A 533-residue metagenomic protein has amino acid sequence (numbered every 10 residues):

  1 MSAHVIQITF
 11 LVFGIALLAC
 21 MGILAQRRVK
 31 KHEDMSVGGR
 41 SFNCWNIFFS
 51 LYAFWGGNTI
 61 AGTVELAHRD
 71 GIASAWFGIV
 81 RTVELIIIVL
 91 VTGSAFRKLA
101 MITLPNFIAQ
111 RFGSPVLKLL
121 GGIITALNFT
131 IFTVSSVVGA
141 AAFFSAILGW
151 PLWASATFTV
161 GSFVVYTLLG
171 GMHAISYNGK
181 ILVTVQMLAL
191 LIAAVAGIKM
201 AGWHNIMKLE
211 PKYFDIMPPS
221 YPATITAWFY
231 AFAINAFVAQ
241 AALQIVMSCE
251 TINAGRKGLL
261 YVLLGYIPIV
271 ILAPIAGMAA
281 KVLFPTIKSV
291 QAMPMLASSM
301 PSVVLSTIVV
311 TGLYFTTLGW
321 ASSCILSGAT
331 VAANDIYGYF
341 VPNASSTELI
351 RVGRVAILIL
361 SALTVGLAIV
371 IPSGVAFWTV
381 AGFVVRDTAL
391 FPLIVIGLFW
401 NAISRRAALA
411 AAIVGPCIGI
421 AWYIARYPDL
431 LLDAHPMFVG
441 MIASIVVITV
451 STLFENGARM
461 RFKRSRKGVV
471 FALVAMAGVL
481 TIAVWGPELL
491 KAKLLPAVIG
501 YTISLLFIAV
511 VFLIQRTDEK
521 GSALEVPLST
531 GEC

Functional and structural regions predicted by a protein language model:
M1-C533: Membrane-embedded helix-loop-helix hairpins and adjacent transmembrane boundary segments in multi-pass transporters
